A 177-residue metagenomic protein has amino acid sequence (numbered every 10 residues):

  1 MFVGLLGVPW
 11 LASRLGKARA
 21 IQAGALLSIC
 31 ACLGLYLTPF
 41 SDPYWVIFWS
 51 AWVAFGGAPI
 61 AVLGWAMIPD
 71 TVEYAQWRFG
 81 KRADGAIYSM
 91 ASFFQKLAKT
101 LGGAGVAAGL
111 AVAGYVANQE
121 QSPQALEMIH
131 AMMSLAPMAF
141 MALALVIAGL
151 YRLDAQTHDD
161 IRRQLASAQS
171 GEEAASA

Functional and structural regions predicted by a protein language model:
M1-A177: Membrane-embedded alpha-helical bundles of multi-pass transporters/translocases, especially carrier/permease families
